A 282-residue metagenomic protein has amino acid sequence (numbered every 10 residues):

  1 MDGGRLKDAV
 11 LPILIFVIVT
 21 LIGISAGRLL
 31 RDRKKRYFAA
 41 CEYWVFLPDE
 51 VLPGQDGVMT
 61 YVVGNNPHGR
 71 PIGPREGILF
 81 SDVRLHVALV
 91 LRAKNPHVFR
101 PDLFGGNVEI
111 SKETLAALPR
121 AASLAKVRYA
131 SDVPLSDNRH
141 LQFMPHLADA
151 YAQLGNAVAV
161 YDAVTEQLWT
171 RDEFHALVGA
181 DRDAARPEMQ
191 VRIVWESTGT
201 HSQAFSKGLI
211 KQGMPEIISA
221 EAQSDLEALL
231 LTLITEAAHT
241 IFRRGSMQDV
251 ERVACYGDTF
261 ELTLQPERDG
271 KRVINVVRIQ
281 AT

Functional and structural regions predicted by a protein language model:
D2-I15: Feature marks short, highly hydrophobic, charge-poor N-terminal signal-anchor/signal peptide-like helices that anchor
I24-F38: Transmembrane-cytosolic junction motif
A39-L47: Short glycine-/aliphatic-rich beta-strand segments at the starts of folded cytosolic domains
P48-A116: N-terminal low-complexity, intrinsically disordered segments
E50-P53, D132-L135, S224-D225: Short acidic, S/G/P-rich loop/turn micro-motifs used as interaction or catalytic elements
G64-I72, H146-Y161, H239-D249: Structural alpha-beta junctions
R92-Q190: Internal, hydrophobic cores of structured domains that mediate oligomerization or house catalytic pockets within large
A163-T282: Aromatic/basic-lined ligand-recognition segments that form π-stacking hydrophobic pockets flanked by Lys/Arg to engage
